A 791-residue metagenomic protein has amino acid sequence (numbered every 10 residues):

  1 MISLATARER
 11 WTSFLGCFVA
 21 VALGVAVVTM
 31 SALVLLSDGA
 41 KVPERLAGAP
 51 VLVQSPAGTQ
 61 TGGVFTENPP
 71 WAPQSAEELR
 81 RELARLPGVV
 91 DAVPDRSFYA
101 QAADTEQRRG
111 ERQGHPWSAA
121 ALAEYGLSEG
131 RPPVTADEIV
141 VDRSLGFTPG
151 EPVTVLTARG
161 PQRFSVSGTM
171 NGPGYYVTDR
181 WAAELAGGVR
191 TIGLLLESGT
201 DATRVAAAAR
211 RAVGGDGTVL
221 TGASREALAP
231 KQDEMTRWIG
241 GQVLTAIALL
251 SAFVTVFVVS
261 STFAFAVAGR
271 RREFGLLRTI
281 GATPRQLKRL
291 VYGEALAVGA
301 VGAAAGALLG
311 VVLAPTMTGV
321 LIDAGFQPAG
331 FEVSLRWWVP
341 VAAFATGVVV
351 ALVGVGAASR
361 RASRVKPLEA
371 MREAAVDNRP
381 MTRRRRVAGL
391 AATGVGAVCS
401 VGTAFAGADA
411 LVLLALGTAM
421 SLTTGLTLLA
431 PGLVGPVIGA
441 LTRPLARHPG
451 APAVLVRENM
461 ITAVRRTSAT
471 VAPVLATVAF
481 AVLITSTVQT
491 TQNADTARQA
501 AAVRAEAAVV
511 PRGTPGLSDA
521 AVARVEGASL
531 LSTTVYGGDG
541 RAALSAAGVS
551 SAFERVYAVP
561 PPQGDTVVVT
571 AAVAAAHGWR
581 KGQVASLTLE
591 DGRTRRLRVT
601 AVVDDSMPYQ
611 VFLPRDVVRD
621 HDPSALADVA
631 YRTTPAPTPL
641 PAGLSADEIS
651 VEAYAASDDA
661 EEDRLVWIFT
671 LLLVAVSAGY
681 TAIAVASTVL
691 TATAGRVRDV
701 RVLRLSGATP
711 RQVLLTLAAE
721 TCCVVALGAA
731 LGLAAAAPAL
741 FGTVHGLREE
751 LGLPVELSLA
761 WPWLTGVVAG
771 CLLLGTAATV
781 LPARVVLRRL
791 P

Functional and structural regions predicted by a protein language model:
M1, R364-R379, V785-P791: Short cytosolic juxtamembrane segments of multi-pass membrane proteins
M1-V256, F265-A268, L290, A501 (+3 more regions): Membrane transport/envelope proteins' first extracytoplasmic loop
T6, R10-S13, T255-G299, A374-D377 (+1 more regions): Interfacial "coupling" helices/loops that link adjacent transmembrane helices in transporter permeases
E9-A20, M30, I239-Q242, T255 (+3 more regions): Alpha-helical transmembrane segments, especially those used as permease/efflux helices and single-pass anchors
V34-G48, T61-G63, A223-F253, L308-A343 (+4 more regions): Membrane interfacial helix motifs at helix-loop boundaries and amphipathic/re-entrant anchors
F263, L296-F326, V339-R364, C399-T403 (+4 more regions): Small-residue-rich transmembrane alpha-helices
M420, G425-L426, G432-A576, K581-T594: Juxtamembrane segments of multi-pass membrane proteins
T467, D628-Y631, S645-R784, L790-P791: C-terminal transmembrane helical bundles of large multi-pass transporters and their helix-start/helix-kink determinants
